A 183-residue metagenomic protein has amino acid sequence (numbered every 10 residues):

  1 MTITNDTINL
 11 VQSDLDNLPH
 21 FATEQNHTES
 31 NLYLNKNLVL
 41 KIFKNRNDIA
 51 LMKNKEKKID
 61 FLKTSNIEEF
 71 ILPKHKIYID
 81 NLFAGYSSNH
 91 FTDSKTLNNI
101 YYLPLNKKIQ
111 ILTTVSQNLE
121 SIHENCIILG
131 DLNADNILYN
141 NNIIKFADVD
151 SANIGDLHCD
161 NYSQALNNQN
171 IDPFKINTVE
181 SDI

Functional and structural regions predicted by a protein language model:
M1-F21: Juxta-kinase regulatory segment immediately upstream of eukaryotic protein kinase catalytic domains
P19-K76, I100-Y101: ATP-binding glycine-rich loop module of kinase domains
V39, A84, I143-I144: Hydrophobic residues embedded in beta-strands of well-ordered beta-sheets
F70-I111: Conserved structural core of kinase catalytic domains
K107-S121: Conserved alphaE helix
L119, H123-N140: Catalytic-loop of the protein kinase fold
N133-N170: Activation segment/activation loop of eukaryotic-type protein kinase catalytic domains
I176-I183: Activation loop
